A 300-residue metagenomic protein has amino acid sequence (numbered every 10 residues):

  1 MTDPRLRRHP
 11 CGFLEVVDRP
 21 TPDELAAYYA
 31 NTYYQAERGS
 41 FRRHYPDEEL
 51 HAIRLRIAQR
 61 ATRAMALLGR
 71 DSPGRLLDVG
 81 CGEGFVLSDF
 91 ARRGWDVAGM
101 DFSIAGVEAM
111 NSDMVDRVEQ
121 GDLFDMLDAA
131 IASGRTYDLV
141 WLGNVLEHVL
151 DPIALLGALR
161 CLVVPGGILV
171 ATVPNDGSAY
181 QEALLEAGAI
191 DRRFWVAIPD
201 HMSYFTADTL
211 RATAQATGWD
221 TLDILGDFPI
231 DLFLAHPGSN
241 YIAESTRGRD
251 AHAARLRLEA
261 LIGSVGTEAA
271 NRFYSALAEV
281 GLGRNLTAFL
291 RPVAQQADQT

Functional and structural regions predicted by a protein language model:
M1-G143, P152-L156, G226, S239 (+3 more regions): Conserved N-terminal segment of class I S-adenosyl-L-methionine
D18-T21, V164, G177-S178: Intrinsic-disorder/low-complexity, polar/charged segments
G74, G166-G167: Surface-exposed loop/turn positions
W95, D116, G167, W219-D220: A structural micro-motif
L142, L150-C161, I168-R291: S-adenosyl-L-methionine-dependent methyltransferase catalytic module, highlighting the catalytic core
